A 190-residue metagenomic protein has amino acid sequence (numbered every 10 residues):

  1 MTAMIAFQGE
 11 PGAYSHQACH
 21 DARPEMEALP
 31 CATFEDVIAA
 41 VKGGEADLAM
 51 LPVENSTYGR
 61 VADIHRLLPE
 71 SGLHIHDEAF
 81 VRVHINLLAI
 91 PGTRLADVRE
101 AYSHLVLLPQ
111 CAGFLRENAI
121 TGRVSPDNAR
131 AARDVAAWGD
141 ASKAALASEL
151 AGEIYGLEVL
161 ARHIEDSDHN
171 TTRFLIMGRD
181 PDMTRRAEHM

Functional and structural regions predicted by a protein language model:
M1-M190: Domain-level signature for soluble enzymes in the chorismate/prephenate branch of the shikimate pathway
